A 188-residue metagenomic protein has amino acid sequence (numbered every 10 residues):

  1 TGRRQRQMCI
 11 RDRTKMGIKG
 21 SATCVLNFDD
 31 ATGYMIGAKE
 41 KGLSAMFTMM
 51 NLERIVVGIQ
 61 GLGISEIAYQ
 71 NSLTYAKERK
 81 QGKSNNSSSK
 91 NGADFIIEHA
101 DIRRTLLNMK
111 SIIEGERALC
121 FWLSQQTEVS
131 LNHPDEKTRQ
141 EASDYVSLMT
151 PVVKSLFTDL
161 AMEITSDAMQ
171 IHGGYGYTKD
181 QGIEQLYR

Functional and structural regions predicted by a protein language model:
T1-I10: Single conserved hydrophobic/aromatic residue that forms the stacking wall/gate of nucleotide- or nucleobase-binding
Q7, G17, V25-N27, G37 (+5 more regions): Structured core elements
R11, G42-Q60, N91, I96-S111 (+2 more regions): Glycine- and acidic
K15, A22-E53, L73-I97: A glycine-rich, basic-preceded beta-loop-alpha segment at the flavin cofactor/substrate interface of flavin-utilizing
I18, W122, D144-R188: Alpha-helix capping/hinge segments and adjacent helical runs
R54-H133: Extended amphipathic alpha-helical segments enriched in small hydrophobics
S124-R139, S143, A161, T165: Internal maturation/activation junctions in enzymes
